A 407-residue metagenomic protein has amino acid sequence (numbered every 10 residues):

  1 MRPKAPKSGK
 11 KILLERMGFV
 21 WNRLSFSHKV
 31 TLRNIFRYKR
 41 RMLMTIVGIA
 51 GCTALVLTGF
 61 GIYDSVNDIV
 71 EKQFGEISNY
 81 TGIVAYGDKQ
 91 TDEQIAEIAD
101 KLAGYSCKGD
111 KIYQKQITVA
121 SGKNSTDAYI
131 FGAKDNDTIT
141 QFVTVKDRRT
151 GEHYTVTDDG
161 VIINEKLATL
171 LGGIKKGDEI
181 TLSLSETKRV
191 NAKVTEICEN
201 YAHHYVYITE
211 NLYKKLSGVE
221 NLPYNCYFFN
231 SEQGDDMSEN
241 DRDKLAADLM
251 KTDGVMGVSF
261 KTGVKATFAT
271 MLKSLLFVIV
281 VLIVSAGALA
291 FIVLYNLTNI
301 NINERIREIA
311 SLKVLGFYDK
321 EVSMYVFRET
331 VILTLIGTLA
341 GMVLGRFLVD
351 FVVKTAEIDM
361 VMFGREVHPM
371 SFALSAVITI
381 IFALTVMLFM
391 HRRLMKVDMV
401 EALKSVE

Functional and structural regions predicted by a protein language model:
M1-V47, L55, A356-S371, F389-E407: Feature of multi-pass inner-membrane transport and sensor proteins that recognizes transmembrane helices together
G9-G18, V326-A340: Selective transmembrane-helix segments that form parts of the transport pathway or gating/packing helices in multipass
M17, S25-D158, E165-K166, D178 (+1 more regions): Juxtamembrane segments of multi-pass membrane proteins
I62, V66-G75, N240-A288, N301-N303 (+1 more regions): Peri-transmembrane interface segments
I77-S78, T155, I197-D236, T262: Small-residue transmembrane helix packing/gating motifs
E152-L212: Hydrophobic secondary-structure segments that place a key small or acidic residue at a functional site
L275, M324-Y325, T338-E401: Short helix-loop junctions at transmembrane helix boundaries
L276-V280, A290-I332: Interfacial "coupling" helices/loops that link adjacent transmembrane helices in transporter permeases
